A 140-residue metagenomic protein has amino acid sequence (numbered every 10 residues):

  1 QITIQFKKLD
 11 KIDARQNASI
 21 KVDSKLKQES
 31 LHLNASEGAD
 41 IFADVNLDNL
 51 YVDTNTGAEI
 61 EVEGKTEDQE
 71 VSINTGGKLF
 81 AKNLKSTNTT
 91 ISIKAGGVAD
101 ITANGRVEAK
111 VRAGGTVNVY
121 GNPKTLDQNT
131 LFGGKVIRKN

Functional and structural regions predicted by a protein language model:
I2-I4, L9-N140: Extended, compositionally simple hydrophobic/Ser/Thr-rich segments that build repetitive fibrous architectures
